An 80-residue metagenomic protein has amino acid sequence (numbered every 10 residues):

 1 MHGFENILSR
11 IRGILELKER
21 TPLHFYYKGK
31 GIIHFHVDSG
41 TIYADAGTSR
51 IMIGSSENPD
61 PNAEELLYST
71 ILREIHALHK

Functional and structural regions predicted by a protein language model:
M1-K80: Charge-dense, helix-prone N-terminal extensions
